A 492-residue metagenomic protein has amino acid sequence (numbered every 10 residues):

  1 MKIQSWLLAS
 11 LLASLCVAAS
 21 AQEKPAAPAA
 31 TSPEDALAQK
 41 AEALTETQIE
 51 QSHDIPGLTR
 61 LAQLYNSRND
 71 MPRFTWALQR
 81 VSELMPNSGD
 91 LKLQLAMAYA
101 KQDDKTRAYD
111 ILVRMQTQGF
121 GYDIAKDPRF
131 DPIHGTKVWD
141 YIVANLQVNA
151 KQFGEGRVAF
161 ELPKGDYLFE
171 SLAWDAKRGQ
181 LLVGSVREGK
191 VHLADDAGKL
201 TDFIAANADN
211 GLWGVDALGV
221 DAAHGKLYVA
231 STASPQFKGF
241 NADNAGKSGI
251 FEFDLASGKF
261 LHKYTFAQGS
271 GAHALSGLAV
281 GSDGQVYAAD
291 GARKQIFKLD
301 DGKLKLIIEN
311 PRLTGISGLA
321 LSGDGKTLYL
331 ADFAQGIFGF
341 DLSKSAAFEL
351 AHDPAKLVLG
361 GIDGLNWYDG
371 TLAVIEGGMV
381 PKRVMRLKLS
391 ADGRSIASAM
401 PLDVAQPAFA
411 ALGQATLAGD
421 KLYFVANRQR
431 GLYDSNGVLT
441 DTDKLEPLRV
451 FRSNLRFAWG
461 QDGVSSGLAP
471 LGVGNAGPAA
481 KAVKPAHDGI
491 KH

Functional and structural regions predicted by a protein language model:
P28-E34, T45-M97: Alpha-helical adaptor scaffolds
G121-L146: TPR/TPR-like alpha-solenoid helical repeat scaffolds
V148-V158, N241-D283, A289: Asp-box/WD-like beta-propeller blade repeats and closely related beta-sheet repeat scaffolds
A150-H192, E446: Beta-strand-rich domains and repeat architectures in extracellular enzymes and scaffolds, especially beta-propellers
P163-R178, V186, A208-H224, A230-P235 (+4 more regions): Beta-rich, blade/repeat-based domains predominating in secreted/periplasmic proteins but also intracellular
A194-K199, D254-K259, L299-K303, D341-A346 (+2 more regions): Short loop/turn segments that connect beta-strands within beta-propeller blades
V229-G246, N427-P447: Short, conserved, GDST-rich strand-edge loop motifs in beta-rich repeat architectures
